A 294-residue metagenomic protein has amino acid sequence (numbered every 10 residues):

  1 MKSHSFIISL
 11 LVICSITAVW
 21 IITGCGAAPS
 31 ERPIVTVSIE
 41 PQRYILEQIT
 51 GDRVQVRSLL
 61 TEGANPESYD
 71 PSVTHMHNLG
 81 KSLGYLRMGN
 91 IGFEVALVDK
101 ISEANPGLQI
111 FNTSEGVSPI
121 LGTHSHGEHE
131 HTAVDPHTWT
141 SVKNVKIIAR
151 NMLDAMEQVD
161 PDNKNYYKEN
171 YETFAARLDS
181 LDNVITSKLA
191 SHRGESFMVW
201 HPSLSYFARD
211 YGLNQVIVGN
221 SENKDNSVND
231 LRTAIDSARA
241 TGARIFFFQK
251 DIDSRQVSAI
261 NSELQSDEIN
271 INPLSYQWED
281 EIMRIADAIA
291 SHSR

Functional and structural regions predicted by a protein language model:
M1-I8: Positively charged n-region of N-terminal signal peptides that target proteins for export
S9-T23: Bacterial N-terminal signal peptides
W20-R294: Extracytoplasmic metal-acquisition and chelation regions
